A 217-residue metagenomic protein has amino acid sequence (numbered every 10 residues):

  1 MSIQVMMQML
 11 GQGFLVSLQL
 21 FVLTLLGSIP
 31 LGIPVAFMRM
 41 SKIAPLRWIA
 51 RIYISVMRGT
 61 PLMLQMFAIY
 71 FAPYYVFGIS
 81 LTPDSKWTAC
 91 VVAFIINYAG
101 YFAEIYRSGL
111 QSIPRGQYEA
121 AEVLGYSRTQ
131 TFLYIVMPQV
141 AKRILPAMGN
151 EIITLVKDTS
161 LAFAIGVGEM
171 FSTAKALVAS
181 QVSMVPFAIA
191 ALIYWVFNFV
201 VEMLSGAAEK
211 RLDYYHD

Functional and structural regions predicted by a protein language model:
M1-D217: Transmembrane alpha-helices and adjacent helix-loop boundaries
